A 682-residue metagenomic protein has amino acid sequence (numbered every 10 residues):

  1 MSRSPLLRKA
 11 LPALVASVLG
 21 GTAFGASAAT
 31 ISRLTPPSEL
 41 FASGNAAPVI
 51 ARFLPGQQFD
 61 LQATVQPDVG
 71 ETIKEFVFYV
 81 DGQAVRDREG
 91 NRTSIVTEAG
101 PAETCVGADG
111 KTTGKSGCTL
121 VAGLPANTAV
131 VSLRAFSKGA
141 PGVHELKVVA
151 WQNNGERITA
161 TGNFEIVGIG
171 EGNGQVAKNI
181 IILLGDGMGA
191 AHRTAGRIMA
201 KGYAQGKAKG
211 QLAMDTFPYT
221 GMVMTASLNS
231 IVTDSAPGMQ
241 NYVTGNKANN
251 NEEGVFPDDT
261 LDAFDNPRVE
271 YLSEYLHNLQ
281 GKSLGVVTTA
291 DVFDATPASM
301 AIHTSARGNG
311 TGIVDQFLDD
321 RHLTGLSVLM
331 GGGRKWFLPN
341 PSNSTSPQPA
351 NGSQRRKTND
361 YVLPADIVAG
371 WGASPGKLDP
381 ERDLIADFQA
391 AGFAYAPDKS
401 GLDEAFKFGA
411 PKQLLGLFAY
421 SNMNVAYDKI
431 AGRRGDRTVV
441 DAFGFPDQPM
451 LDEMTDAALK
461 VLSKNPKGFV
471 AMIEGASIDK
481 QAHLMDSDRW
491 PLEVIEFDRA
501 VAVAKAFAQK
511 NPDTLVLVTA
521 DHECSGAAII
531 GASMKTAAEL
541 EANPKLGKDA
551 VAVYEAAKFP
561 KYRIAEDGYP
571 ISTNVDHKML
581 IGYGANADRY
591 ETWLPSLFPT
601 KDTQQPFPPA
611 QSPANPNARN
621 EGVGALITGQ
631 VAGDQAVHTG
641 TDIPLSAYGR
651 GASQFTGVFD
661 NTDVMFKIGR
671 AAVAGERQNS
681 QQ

Functional and structural regions predicted by a protein language model:
M1-S27: Gram-negative bacterial Sec-dependent N-terminal signal peptides
A26-Q57: Short, compositionally biased P/S/T/A/G/V-rich stretches that sit at domain boundaries
F59-V69: Aromatic/hydrophobic beta-strand junction motif of beta-rich domains
F78-G82: Conserved aromatic beta-strand anchor motif in extracellular beta-sandwich/beta-rich domains
S94-T119, K178, M188-Q240, D294-Q681: A post-motif C-terminal structural segment
A135-V143: Surface-exposed, short loops/turns at beta-strand junctions within beta-sandwich domains
V148-A150: Conserved structural position at the C-terminal beta-strand of extracellular beta-sandwich adhesion modules
R157-G174: Short beta-strand elements
